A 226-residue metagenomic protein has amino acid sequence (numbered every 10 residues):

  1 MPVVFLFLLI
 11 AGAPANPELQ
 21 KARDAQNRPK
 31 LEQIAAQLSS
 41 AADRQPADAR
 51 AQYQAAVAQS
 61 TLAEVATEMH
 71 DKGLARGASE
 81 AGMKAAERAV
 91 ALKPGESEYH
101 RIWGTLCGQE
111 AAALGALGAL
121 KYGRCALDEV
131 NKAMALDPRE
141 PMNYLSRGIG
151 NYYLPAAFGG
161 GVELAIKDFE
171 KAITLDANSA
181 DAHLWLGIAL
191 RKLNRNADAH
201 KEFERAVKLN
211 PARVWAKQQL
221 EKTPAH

Functional and structural regions predicted by a protein language model:
L8-M69: N-terminal leader/linker segments that initiate helical-solenoid repeat arrays
A22, T61-H70, G104, Q109-G118 (+3 more regions): Short coil/turn linking the two alpha-helices of tandem helical-hairpin repeats
A41, A89, K132-A133, K171-A172 (+1 more regions): Canonical positions in the second alpha-helix
A49-R50, S97-E98, P141-M142, A180-D181 (+1 more regions): Helix-start (N-cap) detector for alpha-helical repeat units in TPR-like alpha-solenoids, especially tetratricopeptide
Q52-Q59, A85, H100-W103, C107 (+6 more regions): TPR/Sel1-like alpha-solenoid repeat signature
